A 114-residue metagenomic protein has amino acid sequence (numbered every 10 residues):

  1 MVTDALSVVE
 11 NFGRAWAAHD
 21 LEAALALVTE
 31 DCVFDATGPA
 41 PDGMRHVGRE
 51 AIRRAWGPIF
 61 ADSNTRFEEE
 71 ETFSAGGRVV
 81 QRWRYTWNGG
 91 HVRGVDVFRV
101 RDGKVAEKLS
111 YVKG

Functional and structural regions predicted by a protein language model:
M1-D4, D20, P39, E50-G114: A beta-strand edge to alpha-helix "cap/lid" segment located at domain peripheries
M1-E30: Short, low-complexity N-terminal intrinsically disordered segments enriched in polar/charged residues
G13, T29, F34, E107-V112: Secondary-structure boundary/capping motif
A15, D42-G43, E70: Short N-terminal micro-motifs specific to bacterial/archaeal maturation and metal-cluster initiation sites
F34-R45: A short gly/proline-enriched turn/hairpin at secondary-structure junctions
